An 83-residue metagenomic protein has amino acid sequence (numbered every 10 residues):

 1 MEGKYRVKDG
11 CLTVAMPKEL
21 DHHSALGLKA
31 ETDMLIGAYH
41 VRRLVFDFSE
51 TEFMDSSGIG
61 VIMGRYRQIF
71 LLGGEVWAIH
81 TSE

Functional and structural regions predicted by a protein language model:
M1-A15: Short beta-strand/loop segment at the start of cytosolic alpha/beta domains
E19-E83: Amphipathic alpha-helical interaction surfaces in cytosolic regulatory modules
